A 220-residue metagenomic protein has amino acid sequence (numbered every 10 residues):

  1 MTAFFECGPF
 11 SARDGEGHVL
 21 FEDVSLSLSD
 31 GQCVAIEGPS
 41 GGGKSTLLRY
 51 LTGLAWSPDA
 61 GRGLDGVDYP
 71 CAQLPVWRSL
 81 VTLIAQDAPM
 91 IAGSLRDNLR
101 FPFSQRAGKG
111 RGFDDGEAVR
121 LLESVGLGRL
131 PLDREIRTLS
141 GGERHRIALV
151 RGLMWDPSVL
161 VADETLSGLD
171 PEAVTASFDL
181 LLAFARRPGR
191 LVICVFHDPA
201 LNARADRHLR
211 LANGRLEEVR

Functional and structural regions predicted by a protein language model:
E37-P39: The feature captures the beta-strand-to-loop junction immediately N-terminal to the Walker
T52: Helix-to-loop junction immediately C-terminal to a conserved catalytic motif
G61-V76: ABC ATPase NBD Q-loop/coupling interface
D87-F101, A107-K109: Conserved catalytic motifs of ABC-family nucleotide-binding domains
F113-P131: Conserved ABC ATPase "signature" region
E135-L139, E143: Conserved ABC ATPase signature
G152-L153: ABC ATPase C-loop
L160-E164: Catalytic Walker B motif of ABC-type/P-loop ATPase nucleotide-binding domains
